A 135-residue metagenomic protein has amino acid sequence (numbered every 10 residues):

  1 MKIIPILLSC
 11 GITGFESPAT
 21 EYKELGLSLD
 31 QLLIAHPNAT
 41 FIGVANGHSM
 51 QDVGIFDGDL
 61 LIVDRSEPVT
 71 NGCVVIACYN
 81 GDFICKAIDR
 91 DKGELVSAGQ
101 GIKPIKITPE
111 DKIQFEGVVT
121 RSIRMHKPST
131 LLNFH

Functional and structural regions predicted by a protein language model:
M1-Q51, D82-F83, R90, E94 (+3 more regions): Short, positionally conserved secondary-structure boundary motifs
N38-T40, T70-V75: Short, hydrophobic/aromatic-rich segments at coil-to-beta transitions
G58-D59, C73: Structural motif
I62-V63, I76: Hydrophobic beta-strand signal
C73-V75, C85-R90: Short beta-strand-centered aromatic/proline hotspots
G93-G101: Catalytic Cys-His active-site segments of thiol-dependent hydrolases/isopeptidases
